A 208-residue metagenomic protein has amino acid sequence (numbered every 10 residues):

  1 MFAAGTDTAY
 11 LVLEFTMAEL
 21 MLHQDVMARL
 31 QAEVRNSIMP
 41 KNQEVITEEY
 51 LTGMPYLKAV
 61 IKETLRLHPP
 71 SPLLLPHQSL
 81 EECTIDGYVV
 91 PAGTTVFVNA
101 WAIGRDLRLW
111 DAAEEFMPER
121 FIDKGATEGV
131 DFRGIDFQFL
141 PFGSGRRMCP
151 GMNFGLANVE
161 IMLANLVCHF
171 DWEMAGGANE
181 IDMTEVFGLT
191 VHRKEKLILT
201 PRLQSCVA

Functional and structural regions predicted by a protein language model:
M1, H23-V26, S71, D106 (+2 more regions): A structure-centric feature marking long, well-folded core domains of fungal metabolic enzymes and membrane transporters
F2, G129-G143: Short, hydrophobic/aliphatic alpha-helical segments
A3, Y10-M17, T94, A100 (+3 more regions): Hydrophobic, repeat-rich solenoid/adaptor surfaces of innate immune receptors and signaling proteins
D7, V89, T95, D106 (+2 more regions): Gly/Ser/Thr-rich beta-alpha loop segments that engage phosphate groups in nucleotides
L11-S71, H77-F97, W110-I122, D131-F137 (+2 more regions): Cytochrome P450 I-helix active-site segment
R35-S37, D136-Q138, R146-A208: Cytochrome P450 proximal C-terminal region
A102-G104: Short, charged beta-turn/beta-strand-edge "cap" motif at the junction between a beta-strand and an adjacent loop
D106, K124, V207-A208: Residue-level signal for secondary-structure boundary sites
